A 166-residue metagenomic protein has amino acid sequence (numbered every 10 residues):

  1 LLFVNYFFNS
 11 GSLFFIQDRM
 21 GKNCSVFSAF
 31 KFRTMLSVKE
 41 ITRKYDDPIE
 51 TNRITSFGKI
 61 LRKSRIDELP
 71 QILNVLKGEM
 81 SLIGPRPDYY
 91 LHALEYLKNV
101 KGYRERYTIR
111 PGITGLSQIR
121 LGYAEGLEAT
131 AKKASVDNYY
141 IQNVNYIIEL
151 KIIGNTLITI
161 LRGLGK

Functional and structural regions predicted by a protein language model:
L1-V38, N74, Y146-K166: A hydrophobic, helix-centered structural microdomain
F3-F7, A93-Y96, E105-R106, E125-G126: Intrinsically disordered, low-complexity segments enriched in polar/charged residues with Gly/Pro, especially when
S12, K22, K59, E79 (+3 more regions): Gly/Ser/Thr-rich helix-start
L13-R53, T114-D137: Short, glycine-rich, amphipathic interfacial segments at transmembrane boundaries or analogous
D47-R110, I152-I160: A short, structured surface patch at a secondary-structure boundary
G102-K166: C-terminal terminal-structure detector
